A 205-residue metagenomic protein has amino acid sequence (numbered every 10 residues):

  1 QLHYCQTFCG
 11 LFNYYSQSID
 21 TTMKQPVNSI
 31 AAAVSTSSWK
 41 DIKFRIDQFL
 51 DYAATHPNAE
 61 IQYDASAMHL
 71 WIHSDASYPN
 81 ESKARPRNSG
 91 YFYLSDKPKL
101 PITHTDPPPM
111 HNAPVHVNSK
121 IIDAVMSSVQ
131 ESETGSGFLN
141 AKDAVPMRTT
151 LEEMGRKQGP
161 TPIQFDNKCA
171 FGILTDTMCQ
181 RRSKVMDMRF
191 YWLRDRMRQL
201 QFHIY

Functional and structural regions predicted by a protein language model:
Q1, N58-S66, E152-R156: A short acidic-Thr-Gly-centered motif at the start of a beta-strand
Q1-P57: C-terminal reverse transcriptase regions that engage the nucleic-acid substrate
L11, Y63, M68-K83: Two-metal-ion RNase H-like nuclease active-site motif
F12, D20, F49, D75 (+5 more regions): Mobile genetic element proteins and their domesticated derivatives, centered on retroelements and DNA transposons
Y15-P26, L100-P107, D143-I163: Active-site palm subdomain of RNA-directed nucleic acid polymerases
A33, K120-Y205: RNase H-like nuclease module associated with reverse transcription
S74-T105: An active-site-proximal beta-strand-loop segment
D96-G135: A short, polar/acidic, helix/strand-boundary loop motif
